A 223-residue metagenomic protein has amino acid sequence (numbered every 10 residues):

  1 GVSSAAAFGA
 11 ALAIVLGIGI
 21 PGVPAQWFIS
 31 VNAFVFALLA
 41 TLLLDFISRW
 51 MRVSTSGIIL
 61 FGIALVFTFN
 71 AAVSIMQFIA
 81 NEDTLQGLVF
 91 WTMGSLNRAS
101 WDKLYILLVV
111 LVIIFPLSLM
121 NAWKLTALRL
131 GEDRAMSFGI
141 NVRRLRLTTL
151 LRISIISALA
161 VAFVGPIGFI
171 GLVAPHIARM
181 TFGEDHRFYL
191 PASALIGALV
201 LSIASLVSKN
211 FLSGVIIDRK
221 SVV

Functional and structural regions predicted by a protein language model:
G1-V223: Alpha-helical transmembrane segments in inner-membrane proteins
